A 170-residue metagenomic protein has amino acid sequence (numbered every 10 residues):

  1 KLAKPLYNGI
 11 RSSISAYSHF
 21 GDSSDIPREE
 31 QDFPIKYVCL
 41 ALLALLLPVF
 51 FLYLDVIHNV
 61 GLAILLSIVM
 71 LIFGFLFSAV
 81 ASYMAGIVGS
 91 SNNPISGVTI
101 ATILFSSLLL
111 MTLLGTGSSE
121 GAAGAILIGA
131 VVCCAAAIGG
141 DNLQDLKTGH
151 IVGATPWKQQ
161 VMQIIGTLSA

Functional and structural regions predicted by a protein language model:
K1-A170: Alpha-helical multipass membrane-protein architecture
